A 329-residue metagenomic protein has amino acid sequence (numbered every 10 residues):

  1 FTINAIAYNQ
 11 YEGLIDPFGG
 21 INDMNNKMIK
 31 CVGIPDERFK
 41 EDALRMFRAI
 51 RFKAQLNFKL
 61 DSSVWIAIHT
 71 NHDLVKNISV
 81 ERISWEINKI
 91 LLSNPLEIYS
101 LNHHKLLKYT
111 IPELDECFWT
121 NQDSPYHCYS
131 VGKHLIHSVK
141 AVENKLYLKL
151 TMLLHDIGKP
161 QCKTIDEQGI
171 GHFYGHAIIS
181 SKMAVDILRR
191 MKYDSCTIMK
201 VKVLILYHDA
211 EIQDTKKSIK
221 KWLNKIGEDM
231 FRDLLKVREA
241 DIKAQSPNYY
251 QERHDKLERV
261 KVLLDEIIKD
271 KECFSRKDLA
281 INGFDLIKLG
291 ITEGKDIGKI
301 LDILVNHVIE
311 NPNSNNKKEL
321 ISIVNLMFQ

Functional and structural regions predicted by a protein language model:
F1-L153, I157-G175, I179-Y193, K295-V308 (+1 more regions): Glycine- and charge-enriched loop/helix tracts that form the active or gating conduit in phosphate/cation-handling
I21, S124-G132, V139, Y193-Q251: Histidine/acidic-rich helix-loop-helix segments that form or flank divalent-metal centers in metalloenzyme catalytic
H69-R82, G175-I179, L206-I212, R259-I267 (+1 more regions): Short, mixed-charge aromatic SLiMs
L107-I111, E239, K256, D278: FIC/Doc superfamily catalytic core
K159, I242, F284: Gly/Ser/Thr-rich helix-start
S180, I205, D241, L286 (+2 more regions): Hydrophobic, well-ordered secondary-structure elements that form the walls of internal hydrophobic environments
S181-V185, K202, G283: An amphipathic alpha-helix signature
D214, S246-Q329: Terminal helices and disordered tails flanking the catalytic cores of nucleotide-processing hydrolases
